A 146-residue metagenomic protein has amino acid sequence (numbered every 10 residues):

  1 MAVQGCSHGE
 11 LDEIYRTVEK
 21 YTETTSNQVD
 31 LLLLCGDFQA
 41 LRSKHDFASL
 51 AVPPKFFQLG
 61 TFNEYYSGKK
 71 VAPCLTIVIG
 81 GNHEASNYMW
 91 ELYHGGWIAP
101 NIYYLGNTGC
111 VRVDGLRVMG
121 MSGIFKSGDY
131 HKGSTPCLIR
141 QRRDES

Functional and structural regions predicted by a protein language model:
Q4, E10-R112: Core catalytic region of metal-dependent phosphoesterases/phosphodiesterases, especially metallo-beta-lactamase-like
P54-T61, P100, D114-S146: Active-site-proximal loop/helix segment associated with metal-binding centers of metalloenzymes
